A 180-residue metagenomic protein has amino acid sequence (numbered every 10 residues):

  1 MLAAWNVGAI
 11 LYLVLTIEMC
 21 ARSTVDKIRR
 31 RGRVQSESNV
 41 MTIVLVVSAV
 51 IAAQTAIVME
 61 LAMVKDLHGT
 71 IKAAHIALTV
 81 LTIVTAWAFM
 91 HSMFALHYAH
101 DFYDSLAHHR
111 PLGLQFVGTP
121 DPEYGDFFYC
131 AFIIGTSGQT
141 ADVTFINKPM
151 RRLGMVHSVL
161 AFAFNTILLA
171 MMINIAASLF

Functional and structural regions predicted by a protein language model:
M1-V14, E18: Loop-to-helix transition at the N-terminal end of transmembrane alpha-helices
I17-Q35, V58-H68: Membrane-helix interface/capping segments
I28-S48: Juxtamembrane helix-capping/reentrant segments at transmembrane boundaries
A49-T70, F132-K148: Alpha-helical transmembrane segments and their membrane-interface junctions in multi-pass membrane proteins
T70-A88: Interfacial segments of alpha-helical transmembrane regions
V84-L106: Transmembrane alpha-helix/helix-exit interface in multi-pass inner-membrane proteins
H100-N147: Membrane-proximal soluble regions of multi-pass membrane proteins
D126, C130-I133, V143-F180: Pore domain of cation channels
